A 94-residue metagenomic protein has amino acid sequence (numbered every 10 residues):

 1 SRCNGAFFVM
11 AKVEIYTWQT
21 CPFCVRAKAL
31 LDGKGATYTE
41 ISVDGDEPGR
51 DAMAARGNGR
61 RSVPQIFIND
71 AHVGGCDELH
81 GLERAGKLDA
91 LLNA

Functional and structural regions predicted by a protein language model:
S1-V9: Short, Lys/Arg-enriched N-terminal segments with co-localized hydrophobic residues within the first ~10-30 amino acids
N4, P22-V25, D77: Secreted/luminal cysteine- and crosslink-motif detector
V9-T39: Local sequence-structure signature of Cys/Sec-based thiol-disulfide redox active-site neighborhoods
T39-I41, A71: Structural signal for short hydrophobic segments within the conserved structured cores of catalytic domains across
V43-R61, A94: Thioredoxin-like thiol-disulfide oxidoreductase module
G57-F67, D77: Structural micro-motif
I68-A94: Non-catalytic, surface beta->alpha helical segment in thiol-disulfide oxidoreductase systems
